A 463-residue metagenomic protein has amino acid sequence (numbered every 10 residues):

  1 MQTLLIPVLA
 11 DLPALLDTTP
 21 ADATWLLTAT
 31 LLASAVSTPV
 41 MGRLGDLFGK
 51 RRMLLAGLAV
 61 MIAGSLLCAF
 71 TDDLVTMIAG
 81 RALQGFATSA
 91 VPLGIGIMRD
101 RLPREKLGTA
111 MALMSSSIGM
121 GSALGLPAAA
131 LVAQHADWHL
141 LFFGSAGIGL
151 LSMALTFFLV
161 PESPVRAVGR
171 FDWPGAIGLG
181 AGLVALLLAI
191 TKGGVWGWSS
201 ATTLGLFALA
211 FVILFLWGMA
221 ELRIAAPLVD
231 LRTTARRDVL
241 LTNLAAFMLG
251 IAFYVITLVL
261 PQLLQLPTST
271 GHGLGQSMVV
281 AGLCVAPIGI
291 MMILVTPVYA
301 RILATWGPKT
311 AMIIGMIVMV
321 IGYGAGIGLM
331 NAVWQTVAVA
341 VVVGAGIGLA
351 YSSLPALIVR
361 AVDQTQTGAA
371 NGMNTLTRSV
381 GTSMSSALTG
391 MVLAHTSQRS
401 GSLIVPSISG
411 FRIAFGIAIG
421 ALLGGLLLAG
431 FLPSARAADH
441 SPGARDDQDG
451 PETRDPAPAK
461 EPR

Functional and structural regions predicted by a protein language model:
M1, L5-L9, T18-P20, T24-A29 (+6 more regions): 12-transmembrane solute porter fold
D11, P39-R43, L47, L131 (+1 more regions): Membrane-interface helix termini in secondary transporters
L15-D17, G49, F70-V75, A136-D137 (+2 more regions): Helix-breaking motifs and short loop linkers at transmembrane-helix boundaries and internal kinks in secondary membrane
V36-L74: Conserved MFS/SLC helix-loop-helix module at the cytosolic interface between two early adjacent transmembrane helices
V60-L67, D72-L83, W334-V342: Paired small-residue
L83-S116: Cytoplasmic helix-loop-helix junction between adjacent transmembrane helices in 12-TM secondary transporters
G119-A154, F171-G180, L186-F207: Helix-loop-helix hairpin linking two adjacent transmembrane segments in secondary transporters
A146-V165, G180-K192, L209-I224, G425-P433: C-terminal membrane-cytosol helix-exit motif in multi-pass small-molecule transporters
